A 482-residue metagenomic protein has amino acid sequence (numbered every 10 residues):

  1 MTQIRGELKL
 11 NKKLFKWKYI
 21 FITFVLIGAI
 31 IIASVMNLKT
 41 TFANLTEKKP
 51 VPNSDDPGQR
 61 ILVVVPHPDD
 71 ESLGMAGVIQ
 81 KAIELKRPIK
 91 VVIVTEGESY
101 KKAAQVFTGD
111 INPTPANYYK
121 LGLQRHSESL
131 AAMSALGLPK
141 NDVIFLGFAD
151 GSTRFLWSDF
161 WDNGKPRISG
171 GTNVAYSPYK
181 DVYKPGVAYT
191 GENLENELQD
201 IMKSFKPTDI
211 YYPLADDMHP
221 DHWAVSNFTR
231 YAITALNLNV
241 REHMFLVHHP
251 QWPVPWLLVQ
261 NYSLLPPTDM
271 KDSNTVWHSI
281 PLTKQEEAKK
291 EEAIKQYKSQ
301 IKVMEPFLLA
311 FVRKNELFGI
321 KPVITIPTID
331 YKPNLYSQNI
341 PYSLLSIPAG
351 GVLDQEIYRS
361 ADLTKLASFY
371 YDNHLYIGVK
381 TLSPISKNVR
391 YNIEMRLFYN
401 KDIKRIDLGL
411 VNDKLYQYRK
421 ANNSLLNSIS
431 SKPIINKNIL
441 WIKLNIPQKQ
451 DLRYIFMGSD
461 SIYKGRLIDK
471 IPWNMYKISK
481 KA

Functional and structural regions predicted by a protein language model:
N11-I22, I31-G191, E195-S204, R230-R241 (+1 more regions): Active-site rim/loop-helix segments in enzyme catalytic domains that contact anionic ligands
E71-L73, S99-Y100, A215-W223, W252: Active-site environment of divalent metal-dependent phosphoester hydrolases
A116-Y119, P213-D216, T275-P281, S428-S430: Active-site rim elements
L198-D217, H222: Proline-aspartate-enriched helix->loop->beta-strand connector
L257-Q300: A conserved mid-domain beta-alpha-beta active-site/ligand-binding segment of alpha/beta enzyme cores
K295-T325: C-terminal and late-domain segments of enzyme folds
G319-L425, D451-A482: Order/disorder boundary and secretion-linked terminal/linker segments
I439-I446: Exposed aromatic-hydrophobic patches
